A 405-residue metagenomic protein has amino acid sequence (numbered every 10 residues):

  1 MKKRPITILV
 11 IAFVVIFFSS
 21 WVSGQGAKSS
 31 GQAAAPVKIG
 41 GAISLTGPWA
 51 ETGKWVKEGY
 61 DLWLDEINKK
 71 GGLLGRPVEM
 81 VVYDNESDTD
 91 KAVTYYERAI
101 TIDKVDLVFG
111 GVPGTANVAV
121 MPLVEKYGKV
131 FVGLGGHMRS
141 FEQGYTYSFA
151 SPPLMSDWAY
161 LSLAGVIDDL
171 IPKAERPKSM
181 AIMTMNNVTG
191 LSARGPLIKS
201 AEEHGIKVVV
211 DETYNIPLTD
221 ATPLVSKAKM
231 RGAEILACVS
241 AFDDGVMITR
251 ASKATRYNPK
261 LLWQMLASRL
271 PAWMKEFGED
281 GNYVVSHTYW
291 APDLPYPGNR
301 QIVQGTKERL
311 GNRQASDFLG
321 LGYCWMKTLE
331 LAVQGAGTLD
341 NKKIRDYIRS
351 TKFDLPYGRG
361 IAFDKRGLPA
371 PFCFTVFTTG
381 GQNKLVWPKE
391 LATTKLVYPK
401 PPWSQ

Functional and structural regions predicted by a protein language model:
M1-K38, K69, S404-Q405: Short, low-complexity disordered leader/linker segments with a strong preference for bacterial N-terminal type II
G26-G31, E51-E58, G72-Q143, Y214-A221 (+1 more regions): Beta-alpha junction/loop-to-helix N-cap segments that form part of ligand/metal-binding clefts
G31-V37, K57-M80, I171-E175, E202-G205: Signal peptide-proximal N-terminal region of secreted/periplasmic/extracellular or secretory-lumen proteins
P36-G59, Y83-D90, V112-T115, M183-S192 (+3 more regions): Extracytoplasmic "Venus flytrap"
P48, T52, V56-W63, A92-Y96 (+14 more regions): Stable alpha-helical elements in mature extracytoplasmic
V105-D211, K260-V285: Extracytoplasmic ligand/sensor domains, especially the bilobed periplasmic-binding protein
P153, T249-Y323, Q334, K389-S404: Extracellular/periplasmic periplasmic-binding protein-like sensory domains
E308-S316, T328-V386: Segments of small-molecule ligand-sensing domains
